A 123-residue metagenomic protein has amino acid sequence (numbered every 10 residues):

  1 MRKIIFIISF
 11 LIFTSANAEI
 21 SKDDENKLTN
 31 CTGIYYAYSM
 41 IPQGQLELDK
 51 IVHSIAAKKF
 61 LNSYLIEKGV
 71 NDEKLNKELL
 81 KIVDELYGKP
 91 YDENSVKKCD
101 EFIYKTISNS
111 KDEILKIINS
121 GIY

Functional and structural regions predicted by a protein language model:
K3-A16: Sec-dependent N-terminal signal peptides
T14-S21, E78-V83: Short amphipathic alpha-helical segments and their helix-coil junctions
N17, N30-C31, K98: Generic detector of isolated residues embedded in canonical secondary-structure elements
S21-G69: Short N-proximal segments of mature Sec-exported proteins
D49-Y123: Compact alpha-helical subdomains of small soluble proteins
